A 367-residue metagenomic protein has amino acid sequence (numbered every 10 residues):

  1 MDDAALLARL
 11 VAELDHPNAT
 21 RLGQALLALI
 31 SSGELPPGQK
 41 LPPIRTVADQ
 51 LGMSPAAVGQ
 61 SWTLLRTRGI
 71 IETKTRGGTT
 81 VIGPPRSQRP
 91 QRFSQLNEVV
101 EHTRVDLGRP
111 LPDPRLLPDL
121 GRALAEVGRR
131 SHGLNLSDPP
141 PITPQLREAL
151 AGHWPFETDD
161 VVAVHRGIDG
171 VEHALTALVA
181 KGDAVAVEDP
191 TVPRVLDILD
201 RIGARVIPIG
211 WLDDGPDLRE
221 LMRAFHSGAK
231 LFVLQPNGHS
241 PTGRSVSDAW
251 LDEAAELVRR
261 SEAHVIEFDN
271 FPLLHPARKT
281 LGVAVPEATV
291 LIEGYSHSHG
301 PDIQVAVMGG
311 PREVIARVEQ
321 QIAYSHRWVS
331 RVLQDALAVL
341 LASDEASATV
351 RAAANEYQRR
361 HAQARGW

Functional and structural regions predicted by a protein language model:
M1-G128, A323-S330, Q334, A338-L341 (+2 more regions): N-terminal basic, amphipathic alpha-helical segments
T75, N237, D269-F271, Y295: Short strand-turn motif at the edge of the Rossmann-like AdoMet-binding core
P84, A177, R244-S245, Y295 (+1 more regions): Residue-level signal for well-ordered alpha-helical positions
P112, P236-H239, H297: Short glycine-rich anion-binding loops that position phosphate/pyrophosphate groups of nucleotides and phosphorylated
G133-E262, P272-A288: Conserved core of the PLP fold type I
D217, R244, R259, H264 (+7 more regions): Hydrophobic multi-pass inner-membrane translocation pores used for secretion and envelope-lipid/glycan export
L291-W367: PLP-dependent aminotransferase class I/II
